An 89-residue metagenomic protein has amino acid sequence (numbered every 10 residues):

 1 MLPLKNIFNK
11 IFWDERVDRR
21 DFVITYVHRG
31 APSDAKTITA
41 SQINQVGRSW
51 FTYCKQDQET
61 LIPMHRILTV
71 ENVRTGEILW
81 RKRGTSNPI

Functional and structural regions predicted by a protein language model:
M1-L61: N-terminal recruitment modules of adaptor/scaffold proteins
T52-I89: Short, compact, well-ordered microdomains
